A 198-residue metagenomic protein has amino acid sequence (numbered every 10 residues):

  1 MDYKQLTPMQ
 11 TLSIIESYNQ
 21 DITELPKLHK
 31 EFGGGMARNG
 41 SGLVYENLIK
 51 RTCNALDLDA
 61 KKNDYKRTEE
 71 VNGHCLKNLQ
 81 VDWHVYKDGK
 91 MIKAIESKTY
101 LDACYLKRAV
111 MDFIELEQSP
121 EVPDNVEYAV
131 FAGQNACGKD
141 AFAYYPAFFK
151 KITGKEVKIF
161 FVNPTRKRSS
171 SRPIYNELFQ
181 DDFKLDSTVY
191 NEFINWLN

Functional and structural regions predicted by a protein language model:
M1-K62, V71: Interdomain/boundary linker segments immediately adjacent to catalytic/signaling cores
G34-R38, E96-A103: Surface-exposed cleft-lining segments at the edges of enzyme active sites
S41-E46, L76, D102-L106, D186: Phosphate/oxyanion-binding active-site loops and adjacent basic polyanion-contact surfaces
K62-D88: Active-site metal-binding core of divalent-cation-utilizing nuclease and nuclease-like domains
W83-V85, G89-T99: Conserved catalytic cores of phosphodiester-cleaving nucleases, focusing on short active-site segments
K87, L116-P123: Alpha-helix termini
Y100-D112, G138-A141: Active-site-adjacent loop/helix micro-motif of nuclease/hydrolase catalytic cores
Q118, E127-N198: Domain-level recognition of nuclease-like catalytic cores that cleave nucleotide substrates
